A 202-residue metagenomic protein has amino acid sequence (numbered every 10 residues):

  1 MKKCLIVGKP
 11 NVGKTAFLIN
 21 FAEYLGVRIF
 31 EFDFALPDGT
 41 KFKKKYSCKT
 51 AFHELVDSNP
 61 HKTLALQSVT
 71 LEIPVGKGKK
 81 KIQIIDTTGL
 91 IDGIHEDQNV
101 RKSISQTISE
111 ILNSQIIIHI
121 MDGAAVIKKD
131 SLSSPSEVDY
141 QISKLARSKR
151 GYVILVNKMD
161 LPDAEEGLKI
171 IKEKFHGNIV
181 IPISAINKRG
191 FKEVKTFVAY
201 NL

Functional and structural regions predicted by a protein language model:
M1-D92: Conserved G1/Walker A P-loop phosphate-binding module
V12, A16, N99-K102, R189 (+1 more regions): Charged, alpha-helix-enriched surfaces in structured cytosolic catalytic cores of large nucleotide-utilizing machines
K14, G26, D92, K128 (+2 more regions): Conserved protein kinase catalytic core
F30, E96, G123: Short, conserved catalytic or interaction motifs in soluble domains
G76, S103-N178: Conserved C-terminal guanine-recognition region of P-loop GTPase G domains, centered on the G4
L90-V100, V126-S131: Flexible beta-alpha connector loops of hexameric P-loop NTPases
D160-L202: Canonical P-loop GTPase G-domain recognition
